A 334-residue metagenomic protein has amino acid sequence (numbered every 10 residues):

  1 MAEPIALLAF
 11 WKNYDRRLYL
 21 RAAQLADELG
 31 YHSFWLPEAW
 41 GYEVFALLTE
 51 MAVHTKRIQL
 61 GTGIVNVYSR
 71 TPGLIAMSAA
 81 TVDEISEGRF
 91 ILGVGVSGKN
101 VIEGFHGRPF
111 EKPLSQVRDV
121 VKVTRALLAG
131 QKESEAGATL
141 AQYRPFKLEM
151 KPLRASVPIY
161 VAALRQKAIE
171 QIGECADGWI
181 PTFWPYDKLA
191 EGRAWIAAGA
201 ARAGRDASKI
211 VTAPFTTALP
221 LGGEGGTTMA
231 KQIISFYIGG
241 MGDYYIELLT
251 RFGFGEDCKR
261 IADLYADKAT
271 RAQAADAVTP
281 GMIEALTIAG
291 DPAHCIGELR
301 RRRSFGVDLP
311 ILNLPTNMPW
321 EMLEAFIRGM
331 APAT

Functional and structural regions predicted by a protein language model:
M1-T62, V157: N-terminal beta1-alpha1-beta2 module of alpha/beta enzyme domains
E3, L18, A76-G178, T182-I210 (+2 more regions): Internal, glycine-rich beta/alpha segment that forms the wall or movable "lid" of small-molecule/cofactor binding
E3-A9, F34-L36, L60-G63, F90-V94 (+4 more regions): Hydrophobic faces of well-ordered beta-strands that scaffold small-molecule active sites in alpha/beta enzyme cores
P4-R17, V65-P72, L153-L164, A218-L221 (+1 more regions): Active-site mouth loops of central-metabolism enzymes
Y14-L25, S78, A163-Q171, A230 (+1 more regions): Short, acidic/polar
D27, L48-Q59, A79-F90, G173-E174 (+3 more regions): Acidic (Asp/Glu)-rich catalytic clusters
F45-V65, S69, Q116-V123, R202 (+1 more regions): Alpha-helix-loop-beta-strand connector modules within alpha/beta enzyme cores
E111-M150, A194-S304: An alpha-helical appendage that flanks or caps ligand/catalytic pockets
